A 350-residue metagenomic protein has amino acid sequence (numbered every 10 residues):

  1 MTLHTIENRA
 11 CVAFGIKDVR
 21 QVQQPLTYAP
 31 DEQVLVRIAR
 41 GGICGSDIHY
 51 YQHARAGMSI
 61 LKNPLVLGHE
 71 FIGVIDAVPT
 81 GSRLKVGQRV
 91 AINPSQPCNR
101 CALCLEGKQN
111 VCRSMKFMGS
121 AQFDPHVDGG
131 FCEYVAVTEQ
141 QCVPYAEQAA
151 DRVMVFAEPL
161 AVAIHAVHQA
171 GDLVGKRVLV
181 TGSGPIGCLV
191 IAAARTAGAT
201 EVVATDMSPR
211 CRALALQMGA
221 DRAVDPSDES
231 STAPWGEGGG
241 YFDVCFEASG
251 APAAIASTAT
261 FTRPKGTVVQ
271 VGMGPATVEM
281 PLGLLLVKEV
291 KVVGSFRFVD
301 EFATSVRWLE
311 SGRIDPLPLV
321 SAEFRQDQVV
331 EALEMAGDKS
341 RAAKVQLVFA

Functional and structural regions predicted by a protein language model:
T2-A10, A256-S257, V299-A350: C-terminal hydrophobic helical "lid"/dimerization subdomain of Rossmann-like NAD(P)H-dependent oxidoreductases
T27-G41, R55-L105, A146-A149: Glycine-rich beta-strand-centered segment in the early N-terminal region that forms part of a ligand/cofactor-binding
A91, F246, V269: N-terminal Rossmann-like NAD(P) cofactor-binding module of classical short-chain dehydrogenase/reductase
C98-T181: NAD(P)H dinucleotide-binding glycine-rich loop of Rossmann-like/cofactor-binding domains, especially the beta1-alpha1
V180-S183, R195-S257: Adenosine-nucleotide cofactor-binding segment
G187-C188: N-terminal Rossmann-fold NAD(P) dinucleotide-binding loop
P252-R313, V348-A350: Glycine-rich phosphate-binding loop and adjacent beta-alpha segment of Rossmann(oid) nucleotide-cofactor-binding
